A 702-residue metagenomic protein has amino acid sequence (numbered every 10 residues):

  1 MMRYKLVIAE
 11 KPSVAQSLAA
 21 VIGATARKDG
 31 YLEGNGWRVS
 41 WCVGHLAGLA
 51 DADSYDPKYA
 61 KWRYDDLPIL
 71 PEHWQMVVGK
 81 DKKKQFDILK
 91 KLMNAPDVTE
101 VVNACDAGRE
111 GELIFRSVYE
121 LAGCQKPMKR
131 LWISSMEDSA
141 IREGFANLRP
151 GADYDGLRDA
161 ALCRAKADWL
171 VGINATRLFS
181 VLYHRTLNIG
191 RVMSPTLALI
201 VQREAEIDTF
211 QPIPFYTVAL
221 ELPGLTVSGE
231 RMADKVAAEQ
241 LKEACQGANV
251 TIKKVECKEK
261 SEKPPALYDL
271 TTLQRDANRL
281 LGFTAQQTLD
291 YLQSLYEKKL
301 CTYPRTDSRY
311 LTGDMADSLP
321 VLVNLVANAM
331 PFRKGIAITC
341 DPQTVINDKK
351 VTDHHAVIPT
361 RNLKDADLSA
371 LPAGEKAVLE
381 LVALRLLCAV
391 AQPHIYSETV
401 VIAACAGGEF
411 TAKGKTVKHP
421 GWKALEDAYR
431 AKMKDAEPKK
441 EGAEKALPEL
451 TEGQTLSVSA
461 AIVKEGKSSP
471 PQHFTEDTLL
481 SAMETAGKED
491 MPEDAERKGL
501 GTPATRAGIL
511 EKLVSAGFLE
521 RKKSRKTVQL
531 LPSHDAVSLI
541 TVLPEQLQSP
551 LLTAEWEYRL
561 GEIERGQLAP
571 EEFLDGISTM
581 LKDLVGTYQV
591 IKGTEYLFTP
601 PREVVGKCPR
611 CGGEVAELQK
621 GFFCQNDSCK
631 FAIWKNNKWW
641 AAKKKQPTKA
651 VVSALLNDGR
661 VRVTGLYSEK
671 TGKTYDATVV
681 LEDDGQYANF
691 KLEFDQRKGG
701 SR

Functional and structural regions predicted by a protein language model:
M1-A165, P470: Intrinsically disordered, low-complexity regulatory segments
M2-L6, K82, M93, L121 (+5 more regions): Basic, low-complexity terminal or inter-domain segments flanking catalytic cores
R3-L6, A104-A107, H184-T186, C257-A266 (+3 more regions): Conserved short loop/turn motifs at secondary-structure junctions
P12-A19, G36-V39, V43, G79-K90 (+19 more regions): Amphipathic alpha-helical transducer elements in NTP-driven molecular machines
A26-Y31, K126, G151-G156, R177-V181 (+4 more regions): Active-site phosphate-binding and catalytic loops of NTP-dependent enzymes
P96, D138-L222, C257-S261: C-terminal or mid-to-C-terminal helical accessory/interaction module adjacent to the motor/catalytic core
V236-Y268, Q274: Metal- or metallocofactor-binding catalytic centers and their adjacent structured scaffolds across diverse enzyme
